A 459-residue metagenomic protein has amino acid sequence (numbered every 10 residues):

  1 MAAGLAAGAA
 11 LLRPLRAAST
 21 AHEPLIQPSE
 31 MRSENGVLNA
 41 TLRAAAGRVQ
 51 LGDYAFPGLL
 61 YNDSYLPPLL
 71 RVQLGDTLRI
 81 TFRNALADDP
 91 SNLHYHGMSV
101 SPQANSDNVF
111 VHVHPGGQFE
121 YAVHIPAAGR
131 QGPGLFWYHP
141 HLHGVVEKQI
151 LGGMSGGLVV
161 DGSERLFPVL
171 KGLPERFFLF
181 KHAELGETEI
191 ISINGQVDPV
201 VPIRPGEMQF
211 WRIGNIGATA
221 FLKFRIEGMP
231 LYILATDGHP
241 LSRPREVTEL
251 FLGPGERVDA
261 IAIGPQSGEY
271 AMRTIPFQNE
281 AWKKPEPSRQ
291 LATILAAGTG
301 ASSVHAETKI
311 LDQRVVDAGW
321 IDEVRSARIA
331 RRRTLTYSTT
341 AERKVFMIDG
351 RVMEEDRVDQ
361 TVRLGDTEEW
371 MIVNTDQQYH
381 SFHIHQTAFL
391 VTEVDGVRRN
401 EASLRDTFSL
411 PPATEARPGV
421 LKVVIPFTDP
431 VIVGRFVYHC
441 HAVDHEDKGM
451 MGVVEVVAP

Functional and structural regions predicted by a protein language model:
M1-A18: N-terminal export signals
L15-I261, Q266, E280, Q290-A318 (+7 more regions): Histidine-centered copper-binding motifs that mark active-site loops of extracellular/periplasmic copper enzymes
N92-M98, Q131, L135-V145, W370-M371 (+3 more regions): Histidine-centered catalytic micro-motifs
G228-G238, R351, T375-S403, V443-D444 (+1 more regions): Active/binding-pocket-proximal capping segment
G268-R273: Glycine-rich, aromatic-lined ligand/substrate-binding cores of catalytic and carbohydrate-binding domains
F277: Short beta-strand-plus-loop segments that form exposed binding edges in beta-rich domains
K284-S288: Structured, non-catalytic alpha/beta "coupling" segments that mediate domain-domain communication and provide generic
T334-K344, R351-V391, D406-F408, P412-V433 (+1 more regions): C-terminal substrate/ligand-recognition segments
